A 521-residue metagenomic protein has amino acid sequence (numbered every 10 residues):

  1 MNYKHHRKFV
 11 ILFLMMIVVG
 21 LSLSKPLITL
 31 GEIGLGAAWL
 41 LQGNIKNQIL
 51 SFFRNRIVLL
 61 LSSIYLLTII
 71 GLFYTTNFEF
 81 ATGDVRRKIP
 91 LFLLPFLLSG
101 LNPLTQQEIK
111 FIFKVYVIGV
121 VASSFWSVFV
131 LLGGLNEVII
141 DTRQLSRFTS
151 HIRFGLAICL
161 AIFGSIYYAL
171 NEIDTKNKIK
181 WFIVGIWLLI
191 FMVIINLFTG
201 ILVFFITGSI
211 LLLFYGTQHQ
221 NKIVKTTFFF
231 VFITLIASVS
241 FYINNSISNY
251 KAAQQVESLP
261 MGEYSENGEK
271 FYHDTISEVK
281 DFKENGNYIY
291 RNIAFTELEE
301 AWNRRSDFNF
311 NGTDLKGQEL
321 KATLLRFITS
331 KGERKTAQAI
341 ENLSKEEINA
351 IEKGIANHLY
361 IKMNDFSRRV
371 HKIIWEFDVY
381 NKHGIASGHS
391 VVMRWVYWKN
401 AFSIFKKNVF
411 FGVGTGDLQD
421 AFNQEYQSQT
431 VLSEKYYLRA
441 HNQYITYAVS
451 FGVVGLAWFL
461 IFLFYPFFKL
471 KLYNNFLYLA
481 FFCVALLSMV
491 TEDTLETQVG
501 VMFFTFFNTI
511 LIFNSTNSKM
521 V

Functional and structural regions predicted by a protein language model:
M1-N44, L67-T75: N-terminal signal-anchor transmembrane segment
N2-R7, L41-L60, Y168-I183, Y215-T227 (+1 more regions): Membrane-interface helix-loop-helix junctions at transmembrane boundaries of multi-pass membrane enzymes, predominantly
T29-G34, L93-F96, A157, V184 (+2 more regions): Transmembrane-embedded, aromatic-rich helix segments that form part of the hydrophobic channel/pocket engaging
G34-W39, G208, I223, F462 (+3 more regions): Transmembrane alpha-helices of multi-pass inner-membrane enzymes
I57-I64, F78-L101, F111, V115 (+3 more regions): Aromatic-anchored transmembrane helix interface
I69-I70, Q107-I139, T149-L325, Y465: Alpha-helical transmembrane segments of multi-pass inner-membrane proteins
N309-A339, H371-K407, F411-F451: Long extracytoplasmic/lumenal interhelical loops at the membrane interface of multi-pass membrane proteins
Y426, S450-C483: Hydrophobic transmembrane alpha-helices and their immediate junctions
